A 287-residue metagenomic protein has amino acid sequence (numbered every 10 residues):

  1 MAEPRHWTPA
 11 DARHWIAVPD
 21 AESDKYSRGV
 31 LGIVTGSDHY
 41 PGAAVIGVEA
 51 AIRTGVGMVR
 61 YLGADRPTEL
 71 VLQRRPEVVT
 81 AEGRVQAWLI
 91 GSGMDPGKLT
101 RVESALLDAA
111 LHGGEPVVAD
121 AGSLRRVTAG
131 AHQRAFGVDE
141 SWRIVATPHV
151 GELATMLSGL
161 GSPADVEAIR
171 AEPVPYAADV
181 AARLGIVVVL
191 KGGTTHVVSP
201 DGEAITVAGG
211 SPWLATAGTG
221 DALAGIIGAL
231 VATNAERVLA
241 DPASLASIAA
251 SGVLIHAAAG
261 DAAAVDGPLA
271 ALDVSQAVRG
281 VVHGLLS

Functional and structural regions predicted by a protein language model:
M1-P116, R125-W142, V150, T155-S287: Small-residue (G/A/S/T)-rich helix-start motifs and N-terminal tracts that mark the onset
T147: Mobile, glycine/GP-rich and aromatic-enriched active-site lid/loop segments adjacent to catalytic centers
